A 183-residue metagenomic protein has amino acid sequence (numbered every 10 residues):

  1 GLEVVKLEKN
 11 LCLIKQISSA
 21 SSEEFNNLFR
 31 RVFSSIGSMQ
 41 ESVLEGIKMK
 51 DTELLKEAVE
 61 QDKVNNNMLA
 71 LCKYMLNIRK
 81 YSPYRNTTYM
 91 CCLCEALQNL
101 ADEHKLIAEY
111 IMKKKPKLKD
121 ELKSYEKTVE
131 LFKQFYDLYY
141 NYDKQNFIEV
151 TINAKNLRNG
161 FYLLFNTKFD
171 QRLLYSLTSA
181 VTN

Functional and structural regions predicted by a protein language model:
G1-N183: Cytosolic, long alpha-helical scaffolding segments
